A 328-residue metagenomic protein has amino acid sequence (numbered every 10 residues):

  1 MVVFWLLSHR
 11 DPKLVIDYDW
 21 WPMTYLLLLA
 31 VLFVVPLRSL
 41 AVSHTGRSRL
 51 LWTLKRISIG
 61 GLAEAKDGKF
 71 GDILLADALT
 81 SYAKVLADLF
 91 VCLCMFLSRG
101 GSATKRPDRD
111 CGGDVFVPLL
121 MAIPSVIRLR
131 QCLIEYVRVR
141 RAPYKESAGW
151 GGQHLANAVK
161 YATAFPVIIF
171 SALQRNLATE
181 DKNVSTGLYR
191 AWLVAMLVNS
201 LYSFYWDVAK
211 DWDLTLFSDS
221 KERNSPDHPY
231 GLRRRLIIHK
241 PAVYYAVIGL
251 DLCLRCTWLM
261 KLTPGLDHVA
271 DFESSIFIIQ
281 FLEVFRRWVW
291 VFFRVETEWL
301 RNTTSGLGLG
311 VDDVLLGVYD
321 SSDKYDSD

Functional and structural regions predicted by a protein language model:
M1-F217, K240-E298: Alpha-helical, bilayer-embedded segments
S58-A65, S220-L236, T303-D328: Non-transmembrane, juxtamembrane loop and terminal tail segments of multi-pass eukaryotic membrane proteins
